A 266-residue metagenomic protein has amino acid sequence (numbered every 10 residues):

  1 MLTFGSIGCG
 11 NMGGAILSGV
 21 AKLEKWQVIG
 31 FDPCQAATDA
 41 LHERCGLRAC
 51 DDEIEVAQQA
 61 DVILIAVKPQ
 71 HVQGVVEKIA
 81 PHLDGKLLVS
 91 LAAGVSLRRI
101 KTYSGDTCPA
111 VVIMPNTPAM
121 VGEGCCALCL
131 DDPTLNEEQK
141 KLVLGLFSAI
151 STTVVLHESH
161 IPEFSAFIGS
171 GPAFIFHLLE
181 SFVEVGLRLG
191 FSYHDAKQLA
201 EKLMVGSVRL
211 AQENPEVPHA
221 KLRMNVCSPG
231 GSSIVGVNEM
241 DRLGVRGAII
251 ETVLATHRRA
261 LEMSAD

Functional and structural regions predicted by a protein language model:
M1-Q59, Y103, E123-G124, V185-L189: NAD(P)+-binding Rossmann beta1-loop-alpha1 motif at the extreme N-terminus of oxidoreductases
V20, I29, C45, E53-L128: Rossmann-like NAD(P)(H) cofactor-binding subdomain of soluble oxidoreductases
C34, A93-V95, P115-A119, I168 (+2 more regions): Glycine-rich beta-alpha junction loops
T38, V56, V72, S192-A200 (+2 more regions): Small-residue helix-packing motif on alpha-helices
R99-P109, C125-F164, I175-N214, R259-A260: Internal alpha-helical scaffold of NAD(P)-dependent oxidoreductase catalytic cores
S165-A173, R223: A short glycine-threonine-serine/GTX helix/turn-capping micro-motif
E201-D266: NAD(P)-dependent Rossmann-like dehydrogenase/reductase catalytic/cofactor-binding core
